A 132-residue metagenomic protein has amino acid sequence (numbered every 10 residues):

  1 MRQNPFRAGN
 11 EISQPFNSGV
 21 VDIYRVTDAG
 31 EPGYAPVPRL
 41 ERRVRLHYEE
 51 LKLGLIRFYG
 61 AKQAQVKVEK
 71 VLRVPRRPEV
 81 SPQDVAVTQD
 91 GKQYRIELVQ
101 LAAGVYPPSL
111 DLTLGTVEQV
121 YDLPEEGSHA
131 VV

Functional and structural regions predicted by a protein language model:
M1-Y34: Active-site-proximal polar cores
R2-N4, A29, A35-V132: Short, conserved turn/kink motifs that form compact alpha/beta structural patches or helix kinks used as
